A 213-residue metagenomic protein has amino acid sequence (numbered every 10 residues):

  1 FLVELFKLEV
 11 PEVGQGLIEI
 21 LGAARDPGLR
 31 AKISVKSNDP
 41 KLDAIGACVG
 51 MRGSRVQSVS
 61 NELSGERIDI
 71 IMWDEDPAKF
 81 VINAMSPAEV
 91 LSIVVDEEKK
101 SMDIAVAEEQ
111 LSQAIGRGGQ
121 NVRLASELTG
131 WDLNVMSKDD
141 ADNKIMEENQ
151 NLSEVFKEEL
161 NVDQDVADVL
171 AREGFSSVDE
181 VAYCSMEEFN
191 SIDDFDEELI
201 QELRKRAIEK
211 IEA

Functional and structural regions predicted by a protein language model:
F1-A213: RNA-contacting regions in translation and RNA-metabolism proteins, encompassing KH/S1 modules where present
